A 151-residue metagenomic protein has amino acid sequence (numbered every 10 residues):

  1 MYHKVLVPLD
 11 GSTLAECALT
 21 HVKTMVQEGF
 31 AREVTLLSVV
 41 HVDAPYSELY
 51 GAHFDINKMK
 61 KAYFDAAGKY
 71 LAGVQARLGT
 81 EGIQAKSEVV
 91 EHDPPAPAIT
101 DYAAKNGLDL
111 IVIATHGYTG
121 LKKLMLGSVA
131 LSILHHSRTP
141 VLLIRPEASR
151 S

Functional and structural regions predicted by a protein language model:
M1-F54, R77-G79, I83: Small/aliphatic-rich secondary-structure junction motif
V7, V34-L36, Y70, I113-A114 (+1 more regions): Short, structured motif recognition centered on aromatic/hydrophobic residues
A18, Y46-L49, P97-T100, K123-M125: Short, well-ordered secondary-structure micro-motifs
T24, A76-I111, S151: Structural beta-alpha unit
V39, H92, P146: Active-site loop/turn elements of alpha/beta-hydrolase fold enzymes, especially the short glycine-/histidine-rich
V39-K69, R150-S151: Acidic, proline/glycine-rich short linear motifs
A104-S151: Gly/Ser-rich helix-loop-strand patches that form or flank binding pockets for ribonucleotide-derived cofactors
